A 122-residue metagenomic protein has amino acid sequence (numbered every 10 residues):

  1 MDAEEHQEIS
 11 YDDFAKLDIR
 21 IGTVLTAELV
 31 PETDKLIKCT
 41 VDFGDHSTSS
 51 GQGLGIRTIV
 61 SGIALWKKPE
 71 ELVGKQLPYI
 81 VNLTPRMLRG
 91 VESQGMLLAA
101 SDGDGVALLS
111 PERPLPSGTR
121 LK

Functional and structural regions predicted by a protein language model:
M1-K122: Phosphate-backbone binding interfaces of nucleic-acid-interacting proteins
